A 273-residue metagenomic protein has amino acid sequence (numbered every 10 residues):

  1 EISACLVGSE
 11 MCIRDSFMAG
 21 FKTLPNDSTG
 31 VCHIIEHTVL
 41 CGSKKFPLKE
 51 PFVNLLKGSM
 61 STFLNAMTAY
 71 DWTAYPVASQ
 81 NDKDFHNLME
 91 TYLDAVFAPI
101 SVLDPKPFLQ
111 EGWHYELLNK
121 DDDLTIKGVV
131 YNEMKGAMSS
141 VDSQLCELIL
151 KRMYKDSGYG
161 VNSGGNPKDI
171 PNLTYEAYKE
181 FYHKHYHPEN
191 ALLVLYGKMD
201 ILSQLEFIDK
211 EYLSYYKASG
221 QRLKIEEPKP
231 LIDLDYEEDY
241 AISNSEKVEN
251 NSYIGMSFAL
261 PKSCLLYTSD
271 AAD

Functional and structural regions predicted by a protein language model:
E1-V7, M11-I13, D270-D273: Short, small-residue-biased leader/transition segments that mark boundaries at the very start of proteins
G8-E10, R14-N26, K45-K83, P105 (+4 more regions): Non-catalytic beta-strand/loop surface segments
T29, H33-H37: Active-site recognition of the HExxH zinc-binding catalytic motif
T38-K44: Catalytic Zn2+-binding segment of zinc metalloproteases
N81-K83, K198-I201: Helix N-cap motif at beta-to-alpha junctions
F85-N87: Hydrophobic or amphipathic alpha-helical targeting/insertion segments
L93-V102, Y212-S219: A common structural junction motif
